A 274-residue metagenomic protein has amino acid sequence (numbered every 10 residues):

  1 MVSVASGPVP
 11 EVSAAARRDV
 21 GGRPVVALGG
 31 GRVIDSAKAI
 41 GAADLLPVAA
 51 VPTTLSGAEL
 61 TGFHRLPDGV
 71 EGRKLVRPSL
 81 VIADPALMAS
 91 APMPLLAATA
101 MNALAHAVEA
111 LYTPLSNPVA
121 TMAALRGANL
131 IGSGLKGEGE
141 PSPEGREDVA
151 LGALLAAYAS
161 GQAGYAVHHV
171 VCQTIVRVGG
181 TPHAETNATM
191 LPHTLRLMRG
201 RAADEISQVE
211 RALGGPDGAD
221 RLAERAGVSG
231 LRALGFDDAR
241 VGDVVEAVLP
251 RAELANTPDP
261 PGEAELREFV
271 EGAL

Functional and structural regions predicted by a protein language model:
M1-P24, L231: ATP/NTP phosphate-donor binding region
V20-I40, D44-L55, V171: A short, small-residue-rich loop immediately preceding and capping a beta-strand
A39-M122, G127, E205-Q208: A glycine/threonine-rich phosphate-anchoring loop and its flanking beta-alpha core in nucleotide/phosphate-binding
G57, L154-N187, E253-A255: Glycine-rich phosphate/pyrophosphate-binding beta-alpha loops
G127-V171: Oxyanion-binding "anion nests"
R177-R240: Gly/Pro-rich interdomain helix-loop hinge
A239-L274: Short, amphipathic C-terminal "tail helix"
